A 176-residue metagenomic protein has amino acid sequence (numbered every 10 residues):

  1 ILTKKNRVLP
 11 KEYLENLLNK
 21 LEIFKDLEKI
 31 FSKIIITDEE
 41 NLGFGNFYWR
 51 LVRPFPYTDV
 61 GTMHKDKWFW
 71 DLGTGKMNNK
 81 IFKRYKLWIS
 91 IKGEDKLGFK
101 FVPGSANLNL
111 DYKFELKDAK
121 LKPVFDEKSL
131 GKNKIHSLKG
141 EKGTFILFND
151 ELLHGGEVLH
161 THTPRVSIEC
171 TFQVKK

Functional and structural regions predicted by a protein language model:
I1-K65, F69-D71: Non-heme Fe(II)-dependent double-stranded beta-helix
Y13-F24, K80, K132, H136-G140: Aromatic-acidic/polar surface patches that form glycan- and anion
G43, I81-K83, H162-P164: A short, structural micro-pattern
F47-W49, G104, D150-L152: Short, well-ordered beta-to-alpha junction loops that form the rim of enzyme active sites and present histidine/acidic
W49, L87-I89, I168-F172: A structural signal for short, well-ordered beta-strand segments
P54-P56, W68, K92-D95, A106-N107 (+3 more regions): Short, solvent-exposed loop/turn segments at secondary-structure junctions
T58-L138: Catalytic core of non-heme Fe(II) oxygenases with the double-stranded beta-helix
P123-K176: Catalytic core of Fe(II)/2-oxoglutarate
